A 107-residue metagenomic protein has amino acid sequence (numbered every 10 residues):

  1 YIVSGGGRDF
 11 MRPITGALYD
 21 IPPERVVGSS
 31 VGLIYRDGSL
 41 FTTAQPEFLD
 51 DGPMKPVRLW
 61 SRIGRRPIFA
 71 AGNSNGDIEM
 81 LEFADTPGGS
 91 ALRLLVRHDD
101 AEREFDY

Functional and structural regions predicted by a protein language model:
Y1, G6-Y107: C-terminal cap/substrate-recognition subdomain and adjoining C-terminal extension of metal-dependent phosphatase-like
